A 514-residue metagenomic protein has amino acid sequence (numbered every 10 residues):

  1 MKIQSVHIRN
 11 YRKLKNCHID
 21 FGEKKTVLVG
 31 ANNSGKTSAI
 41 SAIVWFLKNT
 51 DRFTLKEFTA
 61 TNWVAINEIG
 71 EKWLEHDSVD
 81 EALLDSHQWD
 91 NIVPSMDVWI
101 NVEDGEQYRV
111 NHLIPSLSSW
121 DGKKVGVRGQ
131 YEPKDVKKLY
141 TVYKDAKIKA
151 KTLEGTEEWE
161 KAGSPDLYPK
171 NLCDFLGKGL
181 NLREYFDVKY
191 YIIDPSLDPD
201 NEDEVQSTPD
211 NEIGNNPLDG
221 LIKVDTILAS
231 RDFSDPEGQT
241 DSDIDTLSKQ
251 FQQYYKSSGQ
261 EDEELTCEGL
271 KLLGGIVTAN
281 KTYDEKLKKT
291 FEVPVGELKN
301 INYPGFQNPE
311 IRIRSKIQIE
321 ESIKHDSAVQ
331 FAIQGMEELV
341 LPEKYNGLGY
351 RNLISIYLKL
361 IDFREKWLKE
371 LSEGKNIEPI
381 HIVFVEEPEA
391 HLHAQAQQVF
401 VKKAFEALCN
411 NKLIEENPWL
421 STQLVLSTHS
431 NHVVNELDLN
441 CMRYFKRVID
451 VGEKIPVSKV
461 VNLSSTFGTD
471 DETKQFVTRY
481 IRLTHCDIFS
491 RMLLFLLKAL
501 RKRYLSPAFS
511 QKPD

Functional and structural regions predicted by a protein language model:
M1-E23, V27, I43-N91, S95-D97: Extreme N-terminal "head/tail" segments of very large remodeling/mechanoenzyme assemblies
M1-K48, Q330-L483, R503-Y504, P513: Switch/communication elements of ASCE P-loop NTPase nucleotide-binding domains
T61-V64, E68, K72-V93, W99-L270 (+1 more regions): Glycine-rich phosphate-binding loops of NTPases
S86-D90, L117-D121, E212-G220, Y303 (+7 more regions): A general structural signal for short secondary-structure junctions and capping/turn motifs
P94-E103, T290, L500, P507: P-loop NTPase catalytic cores that bind/hydrolyze ATP
V102-G105, E132-K137, R231-S234, E389 (+3 more regions): Conserved nucleotide-binding/hydrolysis micro-motifs of P-loop NTPases
L221, D225, A229, F233-V385 (+2 more regions): Extended helical coiled-coil dimerization/tether regions that scaffold and oligomerize large DNA-maintenance assemblies
F489-D514: Conserved helicase/translocase motor-coupling segment
